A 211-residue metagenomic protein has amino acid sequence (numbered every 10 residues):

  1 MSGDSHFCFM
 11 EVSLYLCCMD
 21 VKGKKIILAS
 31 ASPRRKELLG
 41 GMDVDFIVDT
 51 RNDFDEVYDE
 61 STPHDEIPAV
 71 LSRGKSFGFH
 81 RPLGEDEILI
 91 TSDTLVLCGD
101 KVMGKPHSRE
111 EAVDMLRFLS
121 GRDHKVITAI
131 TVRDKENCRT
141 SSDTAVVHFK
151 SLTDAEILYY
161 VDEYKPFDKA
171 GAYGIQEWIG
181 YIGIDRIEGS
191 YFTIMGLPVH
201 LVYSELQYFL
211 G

Functional and structural regions predicted by a protein language model:
D4-H6: Intrinsic-disorder-associated, low-complexity terminal segments enriched in Asp/Asn/His/Tyr and depleted of Lys/Arg
F9, C18-M19: Secreted/luminal cysteine- and crosslink-motif detector
D20-I26, T62-G211: Anionic-ligand binding patches
V21-V44: N-terminal beta1-alpha1 ligand-phosphate binding loop
A31, R51, K135: Cofactor-binding loop segments of dinucleotide-utilizing enzymes, especially the Rossmann-like FAD- and NAD(P)+-binding
I47-V57: A short beta-strand-loop structural module common to alpha/beta enzyme folds
